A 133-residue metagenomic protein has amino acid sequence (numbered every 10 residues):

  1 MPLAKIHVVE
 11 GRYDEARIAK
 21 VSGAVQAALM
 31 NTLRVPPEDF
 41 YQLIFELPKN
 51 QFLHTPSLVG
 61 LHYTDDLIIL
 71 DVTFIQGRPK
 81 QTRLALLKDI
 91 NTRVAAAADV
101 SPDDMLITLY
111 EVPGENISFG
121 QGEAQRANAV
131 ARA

Functional and structural regions predicted by a protein language model:
M1-A133: Interaction-mediating elements
